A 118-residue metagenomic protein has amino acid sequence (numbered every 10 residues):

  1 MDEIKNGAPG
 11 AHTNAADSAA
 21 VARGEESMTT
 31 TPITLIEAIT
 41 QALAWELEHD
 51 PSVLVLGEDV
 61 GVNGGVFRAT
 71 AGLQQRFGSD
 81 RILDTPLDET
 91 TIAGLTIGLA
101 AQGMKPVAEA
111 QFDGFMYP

Functional and structural regions predicted by a protein language model:
D2-P118: Thiamine diphosphate
